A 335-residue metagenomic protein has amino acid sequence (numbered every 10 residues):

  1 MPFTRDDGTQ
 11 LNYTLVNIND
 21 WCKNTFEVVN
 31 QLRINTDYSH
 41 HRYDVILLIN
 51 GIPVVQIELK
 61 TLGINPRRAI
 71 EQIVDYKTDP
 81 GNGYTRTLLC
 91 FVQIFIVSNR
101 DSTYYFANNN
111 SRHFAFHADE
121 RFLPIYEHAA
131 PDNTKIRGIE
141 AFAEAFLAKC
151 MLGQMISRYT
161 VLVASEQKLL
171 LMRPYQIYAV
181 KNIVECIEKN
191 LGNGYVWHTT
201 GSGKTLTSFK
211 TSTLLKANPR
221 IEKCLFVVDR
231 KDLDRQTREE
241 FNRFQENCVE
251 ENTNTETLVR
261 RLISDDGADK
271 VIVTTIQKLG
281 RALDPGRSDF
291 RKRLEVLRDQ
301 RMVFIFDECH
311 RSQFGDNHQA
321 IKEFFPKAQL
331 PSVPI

Functional and structural regions predicted by a protein language model:
M1-K223, D232-C248, G267, Q277 (+2 more regions): ATP-dependent helicase/translocase motor core
G81-G83, S212-T213, E256-R260, S288-R293 (+1 more regions): A generic local structural motif
F95-V97, F226-V227, F304, S332: Structural beta-sheet core signal
L169-R173, V227, K231, L262 (+5 more regions): Hydrophobic alpha-helical scaffolding
T199-T200, E308-S312, F324-I335: Conserved helicase ATPase motor motifs in RecA-like P-loop NTPase domains
K223, A268-V271, Q300-V303, K327-P331: Loop/turn-to-beta-strand initiation segments
R243-R287: Inter-Walker segment of RecA-like/P-loop motor cores
V271-F306, R311-A320: Conserved RecA-like ASCE ATPase "motif II neighborhood" in helicase/translocase motors
